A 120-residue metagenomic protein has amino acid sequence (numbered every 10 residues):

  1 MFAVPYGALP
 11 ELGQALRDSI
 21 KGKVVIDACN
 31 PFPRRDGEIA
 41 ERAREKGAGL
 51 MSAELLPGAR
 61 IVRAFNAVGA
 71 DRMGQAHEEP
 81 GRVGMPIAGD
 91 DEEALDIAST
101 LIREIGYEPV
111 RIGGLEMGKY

Functional and structural regions predicted by a protein language model:
M1-V24, C29-D36: Rossmann-like NAD(P)-binding element
A3-V4, A43, G89: Conserved residues at beta->alpha junctions
P5-A8, A67-V68, D91-E92: Short beta->alpha connector loops
L9, E45-G49, L95: A general structural signal for well-ordered alpha-helical segments in protein cores
E11, D71-R72, I97: Phosphate- and divalent-cation-binding pockets in alpha/beta enzyme and binding domains that engage nucleotide-derived
I26-P80: Glycine-/Pro-rich loop/turn segments that contact NAD(P) or position catalytic residues in Rossmann-like domains
E54-I61, E78-G118: Internal alpha-helical scaffold of NAD(P)-dependent oxidoreductase catalytic cores
G69-D71, E116-Y120: A short acidic, often aromatic-flanked loop/helix-cap motif at beta-alpha or helix-coil junctions that lines enzyme
